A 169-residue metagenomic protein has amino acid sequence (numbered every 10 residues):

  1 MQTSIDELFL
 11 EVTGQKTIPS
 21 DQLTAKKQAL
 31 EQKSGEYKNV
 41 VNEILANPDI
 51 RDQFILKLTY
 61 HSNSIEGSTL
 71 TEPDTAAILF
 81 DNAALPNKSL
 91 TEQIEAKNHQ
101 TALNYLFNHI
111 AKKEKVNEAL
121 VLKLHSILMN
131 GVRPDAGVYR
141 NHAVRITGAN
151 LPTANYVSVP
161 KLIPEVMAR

Functional and structural regions predicted by a protein language model:
M1-R169: FIC/Doc superfamily catalytic core
